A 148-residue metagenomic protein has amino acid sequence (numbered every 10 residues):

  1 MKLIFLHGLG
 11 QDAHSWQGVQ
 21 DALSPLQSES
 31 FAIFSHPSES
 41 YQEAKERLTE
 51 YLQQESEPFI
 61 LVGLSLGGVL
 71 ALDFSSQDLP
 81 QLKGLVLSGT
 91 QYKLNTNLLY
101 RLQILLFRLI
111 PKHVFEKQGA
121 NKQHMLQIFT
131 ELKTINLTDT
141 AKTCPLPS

Functional and structural regions predicted by a protein language model:
F5-G8, S30: Structural cue for short, hydrophobic secondary-structure segments
G8-Q11, S65: Active-site glycine-rich loops that stabilize anionic/oxyanionic intermediates across multiple enzyme folds
H14-D21, E29-I60: Active-site loop/oxyanion-hole signature of alpha/beta-hydrolase fold enzymes
G18, D73-Q77: Active-site signature of alpha/beta-hydrolase-fold catalytic machinery across serine- and Asp/Cys-nucleophile hydrolases
L61-G63, S88: Short beta-strand immediately N-terminal to the catalytic nucleophile in serine-hydrolase-like folds
G63-A71: Gly/Ala-rich beta-loop-alpha elbow adjacent to hydrolase catalytic centers
S76, L82-P111, E131: Flexible "cap/lid" loop of the alpha/beta hydrolase fold
K133-S148: Conserved serine/cysteine hydrolase catalytic core
